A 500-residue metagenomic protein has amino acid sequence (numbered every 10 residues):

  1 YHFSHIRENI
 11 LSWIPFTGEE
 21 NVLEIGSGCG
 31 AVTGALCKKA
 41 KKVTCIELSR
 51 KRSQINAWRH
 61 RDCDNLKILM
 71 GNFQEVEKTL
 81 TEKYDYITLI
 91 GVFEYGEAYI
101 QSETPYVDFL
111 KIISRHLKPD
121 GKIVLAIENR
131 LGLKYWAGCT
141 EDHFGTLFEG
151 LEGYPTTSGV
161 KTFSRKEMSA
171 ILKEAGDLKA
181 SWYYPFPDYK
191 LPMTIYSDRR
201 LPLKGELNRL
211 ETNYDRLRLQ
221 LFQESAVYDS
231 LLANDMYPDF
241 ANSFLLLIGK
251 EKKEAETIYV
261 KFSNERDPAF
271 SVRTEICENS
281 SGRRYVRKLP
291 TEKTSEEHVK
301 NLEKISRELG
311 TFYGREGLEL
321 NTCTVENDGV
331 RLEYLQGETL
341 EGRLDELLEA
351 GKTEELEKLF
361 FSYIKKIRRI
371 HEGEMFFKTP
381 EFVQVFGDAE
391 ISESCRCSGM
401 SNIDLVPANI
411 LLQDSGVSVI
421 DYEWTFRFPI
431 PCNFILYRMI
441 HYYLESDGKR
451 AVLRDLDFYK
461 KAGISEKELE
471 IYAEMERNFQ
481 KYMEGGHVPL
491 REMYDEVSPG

Functional and structural regions predicted by a protein language model:
C29-A40: Conserved SAM-binding loop of SAM-dependent methyltransferases across substrates and taxa, primarily the Class I
T104-K122: A short glycine-rich, Lys/Arg-flanked "PGG" loop and its adjoining helix->strand segment in the class I
V124-L147: Conserved class I S-adenosyl-L-methionine
G153-Y154, Q384-A451: Catalytic activation segment of kinase domains across protein kinase-like and atypical kinase folds
S158-W182: Short alpha-helix
A269-E308: ATP-binding glycine-rich loop module of kinase domains
L320-F386: Conserved structural core of kinase catalytic domains
I420-P499: C-lobe/activation-segment region of protein kinase-like
